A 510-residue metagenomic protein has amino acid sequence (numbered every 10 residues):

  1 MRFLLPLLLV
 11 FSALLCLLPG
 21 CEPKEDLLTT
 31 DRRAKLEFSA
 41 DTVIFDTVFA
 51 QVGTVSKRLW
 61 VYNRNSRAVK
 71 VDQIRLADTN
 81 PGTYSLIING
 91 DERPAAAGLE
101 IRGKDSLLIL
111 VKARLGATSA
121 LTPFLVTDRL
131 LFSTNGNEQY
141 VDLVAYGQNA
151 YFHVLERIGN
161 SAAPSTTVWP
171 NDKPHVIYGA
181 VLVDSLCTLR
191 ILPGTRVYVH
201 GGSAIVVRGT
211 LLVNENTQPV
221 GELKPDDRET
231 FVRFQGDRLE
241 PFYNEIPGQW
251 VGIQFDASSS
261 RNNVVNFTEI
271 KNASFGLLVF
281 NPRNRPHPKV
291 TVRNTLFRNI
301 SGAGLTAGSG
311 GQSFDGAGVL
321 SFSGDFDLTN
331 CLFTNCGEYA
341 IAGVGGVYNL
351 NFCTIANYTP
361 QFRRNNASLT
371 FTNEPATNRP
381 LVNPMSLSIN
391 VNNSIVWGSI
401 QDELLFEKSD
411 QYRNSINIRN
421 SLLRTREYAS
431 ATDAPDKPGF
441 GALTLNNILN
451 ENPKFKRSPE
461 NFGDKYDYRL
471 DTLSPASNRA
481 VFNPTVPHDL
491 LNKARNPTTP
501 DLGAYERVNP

Functional and structural regions predicted by a protein language model:
M1-L8: Bacterial N-terminal signal peptides that target proteins for export
L17-G20: C-terminal motif of bacterial Sec signal peptides marking the signal peptidase cleavage site
E22-T29, L36-T47, V52-T54, R58-W60 (+3 more regions): Beta-strand/loop edge motif enriched in small/polar residues
T54-S56, S66-V71: Short acidic/proline- and small/hydrophobic-mixed sequence motifs that coincide with surface turns and coil-to-beta
V61-N65: Asparagine-centered strand-capping/turn motif at beta-strand->loop junctions
A77-A95: Short, solvent-exposed loop/linker segments at beta-strand-coil boundaries, enriched for Pro/Gly and Ser/Thr
L110, T498-T499: Short linear motifs in exposed loops
H488, R495-N496: Hydrophobic alpha-helical segments, especially N-terminal targeting/anchoring helices
